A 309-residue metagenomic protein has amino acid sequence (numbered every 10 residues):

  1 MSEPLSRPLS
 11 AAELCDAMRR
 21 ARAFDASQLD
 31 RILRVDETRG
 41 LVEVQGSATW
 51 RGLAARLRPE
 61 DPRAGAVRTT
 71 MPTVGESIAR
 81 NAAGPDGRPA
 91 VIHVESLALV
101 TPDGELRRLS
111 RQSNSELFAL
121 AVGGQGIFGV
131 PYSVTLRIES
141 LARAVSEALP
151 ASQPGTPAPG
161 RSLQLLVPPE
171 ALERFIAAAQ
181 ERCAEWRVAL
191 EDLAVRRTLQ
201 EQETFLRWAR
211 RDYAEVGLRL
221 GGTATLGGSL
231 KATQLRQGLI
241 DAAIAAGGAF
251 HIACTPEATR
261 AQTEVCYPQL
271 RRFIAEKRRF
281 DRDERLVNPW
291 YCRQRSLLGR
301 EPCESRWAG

Functional and structural regions predicted by a protein language model:
M1-A21, A26-P72, I78-R111, A142-A148: N-terminal glycine-rich flavin-associated loop
M1-V42, E76-A79, G84, P154-G160 (+2 more regions): N-terminal flexible segment immediately upstream of the FAD-binding catalytic core in FAD-dependent oxidoreductases
V44, T73, L120-G123, L165 (+2 more regions): Short conserved micro-motifs on helix faces and helix-strand junctions that flank and scaffold key functional residues
W50-G52, V74, I138, E173-R174 (+3 more regions): Flexible loop/turn segments at secondary-structure boundaries
A83, I92-L190, R197: C-terminal substrate-binding/cap subdomain adjacent to the FAD-binding core in PCMH-type and related FAD-linked
P157-V265: Substrate-recognition/cap regions that form aromatic- and gly/pro-loop-enriched pockets for small-molecule ligands
I244, G248-G309: Activity-critical C-terminal alpha-helical subdomain
